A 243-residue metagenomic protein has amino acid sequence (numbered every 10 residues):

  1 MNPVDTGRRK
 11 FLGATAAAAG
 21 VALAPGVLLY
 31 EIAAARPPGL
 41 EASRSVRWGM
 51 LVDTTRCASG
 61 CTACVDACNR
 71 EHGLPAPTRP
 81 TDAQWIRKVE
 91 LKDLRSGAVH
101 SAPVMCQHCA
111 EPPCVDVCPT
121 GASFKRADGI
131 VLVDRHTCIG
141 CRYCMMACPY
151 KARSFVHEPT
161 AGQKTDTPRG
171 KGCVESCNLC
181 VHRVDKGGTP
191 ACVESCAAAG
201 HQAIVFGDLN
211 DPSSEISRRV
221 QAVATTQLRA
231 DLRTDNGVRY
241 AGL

Functional and structural regions predicted by a protein language model:
M1-A19: N-terminal secretory signal peptides and thylakoid transit peptides that target proteins across membranes
P3-D5, P25-A63, T225, A230-L243: C-terminal segment of N-terminal export signals and the immediately downstream linker at the start of the mature
Y30-L40, N69-A102, F124-T137, A152-E175 (+1 more regions): Non-heme iron-sulfur electron-transfer modules
L51-E71, V99-G121, L132-K151, R169-A199 (+1 more regions): Cysteine-centered iron-sulfur cluster-binding motifs in ferredoxin-type domains/subunits of redox enzymes
D185, A191-L243: Long, compositionally biased charged/polar accessory segments in the mid-to-C-terminal portions of proteins
